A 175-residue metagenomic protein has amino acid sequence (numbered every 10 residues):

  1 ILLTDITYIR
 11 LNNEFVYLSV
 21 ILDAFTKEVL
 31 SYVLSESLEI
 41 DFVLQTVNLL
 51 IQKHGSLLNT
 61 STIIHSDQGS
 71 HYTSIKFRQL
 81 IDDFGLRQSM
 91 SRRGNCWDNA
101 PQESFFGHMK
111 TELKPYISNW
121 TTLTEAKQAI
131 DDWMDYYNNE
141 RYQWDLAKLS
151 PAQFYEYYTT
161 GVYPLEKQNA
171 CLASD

Functional and structural regions predicted by a protein language model:
I1-V20, L44-Q45, L49, K53-H54 (+1 more regions): Mobile-element integrase/transposase regions, centering on the N-terminal DNA-binding/Zn-coordinating module
D5, I21, K27, V47 (+8 more regions): Mobile genetic element proteins and their domesticated derivatives, centered on retroelements and DNA transposons
T7, F25, V33, G69 (+2 more regions): Anionic group-transfer/hydrolysis microenvironments
D23-A24, S35-E39: A short acidic/small-residue loop/turn micro-motif
E28-Y32, Q88-S91, P115-Y116: Short small-residue beta-strand/loop micro-motif enriched in glycine and branched aliphatics
L50, K76, L80-F84: Alpha-helical structural signal in soluble globular domains
S66-Q68, S74-R78, M90-T111, T122-I130 (+1 more regions): RNase H-like two-metal-ion nuclease catalytic core shared by retroviral integrases and related mobile-element nucleases
D82-L86, H108-D175: C-terminal domain-tail junction helix/linker
